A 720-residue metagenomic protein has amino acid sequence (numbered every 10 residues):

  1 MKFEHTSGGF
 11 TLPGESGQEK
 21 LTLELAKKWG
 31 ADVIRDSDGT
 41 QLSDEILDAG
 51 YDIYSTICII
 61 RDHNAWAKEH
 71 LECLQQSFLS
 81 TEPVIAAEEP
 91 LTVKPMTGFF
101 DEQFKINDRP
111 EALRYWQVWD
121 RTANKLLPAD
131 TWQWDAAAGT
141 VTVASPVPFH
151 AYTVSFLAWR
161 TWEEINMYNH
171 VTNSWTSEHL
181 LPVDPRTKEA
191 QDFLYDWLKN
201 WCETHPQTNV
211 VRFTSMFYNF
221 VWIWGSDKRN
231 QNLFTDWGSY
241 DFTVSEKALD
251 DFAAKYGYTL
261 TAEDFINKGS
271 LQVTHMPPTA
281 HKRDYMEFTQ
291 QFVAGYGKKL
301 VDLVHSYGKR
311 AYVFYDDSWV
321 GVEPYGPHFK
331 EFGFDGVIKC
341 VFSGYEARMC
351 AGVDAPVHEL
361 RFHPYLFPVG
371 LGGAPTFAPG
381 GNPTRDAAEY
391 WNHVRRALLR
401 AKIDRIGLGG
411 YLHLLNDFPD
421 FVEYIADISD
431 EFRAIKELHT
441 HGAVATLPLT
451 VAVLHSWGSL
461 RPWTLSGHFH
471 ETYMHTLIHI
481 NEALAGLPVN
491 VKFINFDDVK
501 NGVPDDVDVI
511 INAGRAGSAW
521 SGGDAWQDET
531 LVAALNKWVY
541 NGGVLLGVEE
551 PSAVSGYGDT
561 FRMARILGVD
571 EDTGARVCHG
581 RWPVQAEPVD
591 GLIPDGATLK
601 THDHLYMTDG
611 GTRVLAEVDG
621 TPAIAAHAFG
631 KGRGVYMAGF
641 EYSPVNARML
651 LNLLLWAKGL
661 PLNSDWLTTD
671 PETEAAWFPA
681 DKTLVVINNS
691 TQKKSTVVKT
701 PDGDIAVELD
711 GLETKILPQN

Functional and structural regions predicted by a protein language model:
K2-E4, G8-T11, S16-D52, W197-T214 (+3 more regions): Catalytic domains of carbohydrate-active enzymes, especially glycoside hydrolases
H5-S16, W29-S37, V171-D192, P277-A294 (+7 more regions): The substrate-binding groove and active-site-proximal loops of carbohydrate-active enzymes, especially glycoside
I46, N64-A67, L198-K199, R212-S215 (+10 more regions): Hydrophobic targeting/anchoring helices
Y51, G308-K309, N541-V544, G632: A short helix->loop->beta-strand "cap" motif at the edges of active sites that frequently abuts
L71-E331, M349: Polysaccharide-binding and catalytic clefts of secreted carbohydrate-active enzymes
W222-T235, L412-A445, L567-A575, D619-T621 (+1 more regions): Extracellular ligand-binding/catalytic regions of CAZymes and related secreted enzymes and adhesion modules
G522-H604: A glycine-rich, often tryptophan-bearing local segment used as a flexible ligand/cofactor-contacting loop or short
M607-T621: Short, Gly/Ser/Thr-enriched beta-strand-loop segments that form substrate-interacting elements of hydrolase/peptidase
